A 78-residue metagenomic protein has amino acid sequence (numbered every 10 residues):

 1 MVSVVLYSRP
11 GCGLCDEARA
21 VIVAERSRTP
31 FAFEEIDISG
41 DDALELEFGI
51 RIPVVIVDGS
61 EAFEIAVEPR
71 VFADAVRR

Functional and structural regions predicted by a protein language model:
M1-A24: Local sequence-structure signature of Cys/Sec-based thiol-disulfide redox active-site neighborhoods
L14, A62-A66: A structural signal for the main folded, soluble domain(s) of proteins
R26-P30: Short helix-capping segments at alpha-helix termini
F31-D42: Thiol-based oxidoreductase modules, predominantly thioredoxin-like and allied folds used for disulfide exchange
F48: Surface-exposed interaction regions that form or flank ligand-binding interfaces
P53-E61: A short, hydrophobic beta-strand/beta-hairpin element that forms part of a small beta-sheet core
A66-E68, R77: N-terminal, polar/charged subdomain of small-to-medium soluble alpha/beta proteins
